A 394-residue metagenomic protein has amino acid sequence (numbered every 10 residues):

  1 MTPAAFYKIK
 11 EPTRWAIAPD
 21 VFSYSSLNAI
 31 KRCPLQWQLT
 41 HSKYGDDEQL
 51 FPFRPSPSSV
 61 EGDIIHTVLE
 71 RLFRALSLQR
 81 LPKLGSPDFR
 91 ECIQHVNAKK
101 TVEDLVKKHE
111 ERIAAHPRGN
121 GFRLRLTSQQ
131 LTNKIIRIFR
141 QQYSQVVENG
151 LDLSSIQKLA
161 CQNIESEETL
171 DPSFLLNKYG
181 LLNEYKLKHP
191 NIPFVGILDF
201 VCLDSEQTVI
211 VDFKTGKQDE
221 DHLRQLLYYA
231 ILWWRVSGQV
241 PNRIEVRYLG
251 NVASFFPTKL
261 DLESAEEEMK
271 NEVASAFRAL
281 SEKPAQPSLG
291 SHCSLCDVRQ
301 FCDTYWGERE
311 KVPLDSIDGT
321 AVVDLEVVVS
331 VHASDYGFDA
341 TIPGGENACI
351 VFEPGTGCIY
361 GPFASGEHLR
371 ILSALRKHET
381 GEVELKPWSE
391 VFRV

Functional and structural regions predicted by a protein language model:
L27-S77: Nuclease catalytic cores
R32-Q36, M269-P313: Cysteine-cluster motifs in flexible loop/terminal segments that predominantly coordinate metals
V68-Y179: A non-catalytic, helix-rich entry segment at domain boundaries
F174-E268: Mg2+/Mn2+-dependent nuclease catalytic core
T304-D324, R393-V394: OB-fold nucleic-acid-binding modules
L314-G344, S373: Structural detector for short beta-strands of small beta-barrel domains
L325-V329, I359-V394: Flexible glycine-rich surface loops and low-complexity tracts that mediate binding to linear polymers
I342-G366: Beta-strand/loop nucleic-acid-binding surfaces
